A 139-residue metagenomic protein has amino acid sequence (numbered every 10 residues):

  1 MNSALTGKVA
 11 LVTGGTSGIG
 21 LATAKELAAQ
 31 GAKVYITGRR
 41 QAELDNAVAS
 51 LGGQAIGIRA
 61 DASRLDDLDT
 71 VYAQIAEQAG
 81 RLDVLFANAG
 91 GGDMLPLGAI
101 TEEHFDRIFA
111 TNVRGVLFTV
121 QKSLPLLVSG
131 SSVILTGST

Functional and structural regions predicted by a protein language model:
M1-L11: Flexible N-terminal pre-Rossmann segment of NAD(P)-dependent oxidoreductases
V9, T16-S17: Conserved glycine-rich cofactor-binding loop
Q30-N46: Conserved glycine-rich Rossmann-like NAD(P)H-binding loop of the short-chain dehydrogenase/reductase
A60-V71, E102: The beta1-alpha1 cofactor-binding region of Rossmann-like NAD(H)/NADP(H)-dependent oxidoreductases
N88-D93: Conserved NAD(P)H cofactor-binding loop of Rossmann-fold oxidoreductase domains
P96-L97, H104-F109: Substrate-binding pocket helix/loop in short-chain dehydrogenase/reductase
V120-Q121: A short, exposed helix-loop element centered on a Lys and neighboring polar residues
